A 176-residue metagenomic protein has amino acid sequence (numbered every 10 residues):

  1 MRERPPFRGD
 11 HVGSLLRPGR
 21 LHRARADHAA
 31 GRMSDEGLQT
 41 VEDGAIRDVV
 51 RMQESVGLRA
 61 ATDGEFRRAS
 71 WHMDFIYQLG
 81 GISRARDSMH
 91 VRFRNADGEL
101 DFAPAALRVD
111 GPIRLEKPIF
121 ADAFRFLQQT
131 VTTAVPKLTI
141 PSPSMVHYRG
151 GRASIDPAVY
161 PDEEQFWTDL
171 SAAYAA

Functional and structural regions predicted by a protein language model:
M1-A176: Domain-level signal for soluble alpha/beta catalytic cores
